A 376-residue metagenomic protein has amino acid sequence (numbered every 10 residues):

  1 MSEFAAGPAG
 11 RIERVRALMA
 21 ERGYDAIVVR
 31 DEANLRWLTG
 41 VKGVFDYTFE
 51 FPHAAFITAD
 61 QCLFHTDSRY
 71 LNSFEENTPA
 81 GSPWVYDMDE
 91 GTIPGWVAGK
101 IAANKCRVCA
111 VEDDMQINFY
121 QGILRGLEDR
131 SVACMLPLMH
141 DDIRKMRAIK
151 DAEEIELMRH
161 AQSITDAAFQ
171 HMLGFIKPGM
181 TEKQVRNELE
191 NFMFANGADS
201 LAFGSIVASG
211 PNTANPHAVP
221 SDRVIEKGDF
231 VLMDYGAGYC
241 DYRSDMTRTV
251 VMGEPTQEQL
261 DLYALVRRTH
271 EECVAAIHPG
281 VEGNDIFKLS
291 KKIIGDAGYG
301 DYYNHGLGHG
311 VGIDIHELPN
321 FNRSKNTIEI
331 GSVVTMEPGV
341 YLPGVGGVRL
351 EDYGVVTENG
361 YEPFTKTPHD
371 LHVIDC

Functional and structural regions predicted by a protein language model:
M1-C376: Active-site neighborhoods and metal-handling regions in enzymes and metal-associated proteins
